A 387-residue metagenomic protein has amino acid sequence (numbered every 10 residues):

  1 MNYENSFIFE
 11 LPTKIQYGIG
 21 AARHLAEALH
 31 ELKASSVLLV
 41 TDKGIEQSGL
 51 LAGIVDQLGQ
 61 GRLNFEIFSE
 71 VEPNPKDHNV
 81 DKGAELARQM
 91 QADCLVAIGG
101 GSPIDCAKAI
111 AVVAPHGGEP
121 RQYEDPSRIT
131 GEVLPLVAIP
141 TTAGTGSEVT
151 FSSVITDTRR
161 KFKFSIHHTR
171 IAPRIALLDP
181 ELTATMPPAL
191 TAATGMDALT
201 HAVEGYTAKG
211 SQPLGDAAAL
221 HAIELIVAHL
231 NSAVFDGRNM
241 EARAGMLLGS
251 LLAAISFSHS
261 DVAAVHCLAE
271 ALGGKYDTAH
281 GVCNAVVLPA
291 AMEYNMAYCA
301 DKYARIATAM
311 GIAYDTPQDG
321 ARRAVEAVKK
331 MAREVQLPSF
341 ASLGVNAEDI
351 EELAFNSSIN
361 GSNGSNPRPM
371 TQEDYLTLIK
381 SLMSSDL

Functional and structural regions predicted by a protein language model:
M1-C94: ATP/NTP phosphate-donor binding region
A22-L25, Q47-L50, D77-V80, S102-A107 (+3 more regions): Short glycine/serine/threonine-rich phosphate/pyrophosphate-binding segments that cradle anionic phosphate groups
H78-E181: Glycine/threonine-rich beta-strand-loop-alpha-helix active-site module that forms ligand/phosphate-binding
G144, L251-N284, N360-S365: Glycine-rich phosphate/pyrophosphate-binding beta-alpha loops
S152-S260: Carboxylate- and glycine-rich phosphate/diphosphate-binding segment that chelates Mg2+/Mn2+
K209-A218, A233-G245, S260-V265, Q318-A321 (+3 more regions): Flexible, glycine/charged-enriched surface loops at secondary-structure junctions
P289-L387: Mobile late-domain/C-terminal helix-loop "cap" segments that border catalytic sites or the cytosolic face
